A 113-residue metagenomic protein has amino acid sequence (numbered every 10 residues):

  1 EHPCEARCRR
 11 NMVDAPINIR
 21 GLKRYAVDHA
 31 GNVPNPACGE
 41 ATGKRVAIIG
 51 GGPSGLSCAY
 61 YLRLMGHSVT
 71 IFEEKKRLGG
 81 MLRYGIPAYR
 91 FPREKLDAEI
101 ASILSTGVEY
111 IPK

Functional and structural regions predicted by a protein language model:
E1-C38, L104: Glycine/serine-rich phosphate-binding loop and adjoining beta1-alpha1 elements at the start of nucleotide-handling
E1-H2, N32-I49, S54, R83-Y84: Ferredoxin-like iron-sulfur electron-transfer modules
P16-R20, I48-K113: Beta1-alpha1 glycine-rich phosphate/pyrophosphate-binding loop at the start of Rossmann-like nucleotide-binding domains
